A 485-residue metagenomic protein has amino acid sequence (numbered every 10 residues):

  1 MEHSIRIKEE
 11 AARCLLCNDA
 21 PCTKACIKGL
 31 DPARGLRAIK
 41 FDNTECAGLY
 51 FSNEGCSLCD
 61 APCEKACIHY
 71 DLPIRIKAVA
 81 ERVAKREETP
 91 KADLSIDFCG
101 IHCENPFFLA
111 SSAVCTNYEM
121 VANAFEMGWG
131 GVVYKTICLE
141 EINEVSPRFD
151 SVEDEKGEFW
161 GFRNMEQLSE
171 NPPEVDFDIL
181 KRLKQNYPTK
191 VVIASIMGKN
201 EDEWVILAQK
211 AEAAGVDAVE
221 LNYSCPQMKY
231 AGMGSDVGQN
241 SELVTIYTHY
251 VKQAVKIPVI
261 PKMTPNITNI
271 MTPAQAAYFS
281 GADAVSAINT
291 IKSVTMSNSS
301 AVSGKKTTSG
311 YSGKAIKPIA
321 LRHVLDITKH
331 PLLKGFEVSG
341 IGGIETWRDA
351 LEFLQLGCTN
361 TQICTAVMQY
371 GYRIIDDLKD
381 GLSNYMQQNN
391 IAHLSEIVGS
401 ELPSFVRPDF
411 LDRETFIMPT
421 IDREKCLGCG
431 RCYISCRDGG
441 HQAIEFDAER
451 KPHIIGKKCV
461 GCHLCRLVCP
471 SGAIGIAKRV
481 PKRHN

Functional and structural regions predicted by a protein language model:
M1, D71-K91, L378, L382-A392 (+5 more regions): Flanking helices and flexible, charged tails adjoining ferredoxin-like Fe-S electron-transfer domains in multi-subunit
M1-A20, E45-A61, D409-G428, Q442-G461 (+1 more regions): Ferredoxin-like iron-sulfur electron-transfer modules
L16-F41, C56-V83, F353, R431-E449 (+1 more regions): Iron-sulfur cluster-binding cysteine motifs and their immediate structural context in ferredoxin-like electron-transfer
L36-E104, S112-C115, W129: Iron-sulfur-cluster electron-transfer modules
E88-V192, G198-K199: N-terminal capping/small domains of soluble enzymes
F107-S111, G130-K135, V192-I196, V219-L221 (+6 more regions): Hydrophobic faces of well-ordered beta-strands that scaffold small-molecule active sites in alpha/beta enzyme cores
A122-M127, K199-S339, W347-E352, L356-N360 (+4 more regions): Alpha/beta enzyme core
I142-E158, M296-S312, A366-N390: C-terminal helical cap(s) of enzyme catalytic domains, especially alpha/beta-barrels
